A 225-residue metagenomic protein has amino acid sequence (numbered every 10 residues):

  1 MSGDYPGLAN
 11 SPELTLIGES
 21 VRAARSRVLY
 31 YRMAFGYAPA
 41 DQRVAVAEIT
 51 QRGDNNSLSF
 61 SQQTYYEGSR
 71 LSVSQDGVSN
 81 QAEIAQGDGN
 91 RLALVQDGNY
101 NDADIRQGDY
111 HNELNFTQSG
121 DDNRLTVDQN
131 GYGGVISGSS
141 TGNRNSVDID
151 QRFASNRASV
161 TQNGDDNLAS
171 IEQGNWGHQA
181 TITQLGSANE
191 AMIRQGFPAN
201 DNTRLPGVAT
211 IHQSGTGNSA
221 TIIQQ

Functional and structural regions predicted by a protein language model:
M1-Q225: Long, low-complexity, polar and repeat-rich extracellular regions of very large Gram-negative surface proteins
